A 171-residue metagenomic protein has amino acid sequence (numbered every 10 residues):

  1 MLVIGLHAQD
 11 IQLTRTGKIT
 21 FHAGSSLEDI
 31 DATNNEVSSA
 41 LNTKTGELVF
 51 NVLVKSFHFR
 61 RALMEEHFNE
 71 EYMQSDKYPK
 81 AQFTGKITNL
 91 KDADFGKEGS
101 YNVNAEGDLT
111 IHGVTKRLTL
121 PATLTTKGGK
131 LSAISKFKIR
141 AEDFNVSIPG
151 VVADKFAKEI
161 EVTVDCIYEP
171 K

Functional and structural regions predicted by a protein language model:
M1-I11: Bacterial Sec-dependent N-terminal signal peptides
Q9-K171: Low-complexity, acidic/polar, glycine-enriched regions of mature
